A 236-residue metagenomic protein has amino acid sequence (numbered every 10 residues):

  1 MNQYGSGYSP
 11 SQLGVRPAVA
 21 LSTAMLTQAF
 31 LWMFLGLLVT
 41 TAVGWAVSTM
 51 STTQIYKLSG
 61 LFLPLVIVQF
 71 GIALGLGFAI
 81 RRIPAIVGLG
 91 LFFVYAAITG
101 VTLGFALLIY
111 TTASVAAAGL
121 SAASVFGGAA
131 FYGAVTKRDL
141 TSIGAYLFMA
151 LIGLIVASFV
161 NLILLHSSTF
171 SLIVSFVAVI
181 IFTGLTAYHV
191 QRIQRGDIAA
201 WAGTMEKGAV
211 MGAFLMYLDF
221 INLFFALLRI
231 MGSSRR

Functional and structural regions predicted by a protein language model:
M1-R236: A hydrophobic alpha-helical transmembrane-helix feature that marks the membrane cores and membrane-interface segments
